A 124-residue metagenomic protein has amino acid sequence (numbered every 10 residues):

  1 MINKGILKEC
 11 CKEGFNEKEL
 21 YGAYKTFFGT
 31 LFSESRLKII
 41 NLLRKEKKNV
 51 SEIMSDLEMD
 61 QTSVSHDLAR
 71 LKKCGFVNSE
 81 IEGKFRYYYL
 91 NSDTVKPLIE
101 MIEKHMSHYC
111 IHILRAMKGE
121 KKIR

Functional and structural regions predicted by a protein language model:
I2-A23, T94-R124: Amphipathic alpha-helical dimerization/coiled-coil segments that flank or bridge DNA-binding/regulatory modules
E19-S63, E82-V95: N-terminal helix-turn-helix DNA-binding core of bacterial DNA-binding proteins
S55, K72-K73: Alpha-helical residues within the helix-turn-helix
D67: Residues within the DNA-recognition helix of helix-turn-helix
K72, E80-K84, M117-R124: Noncatalytic linker/hinge segments flanking ATPase motor cores
